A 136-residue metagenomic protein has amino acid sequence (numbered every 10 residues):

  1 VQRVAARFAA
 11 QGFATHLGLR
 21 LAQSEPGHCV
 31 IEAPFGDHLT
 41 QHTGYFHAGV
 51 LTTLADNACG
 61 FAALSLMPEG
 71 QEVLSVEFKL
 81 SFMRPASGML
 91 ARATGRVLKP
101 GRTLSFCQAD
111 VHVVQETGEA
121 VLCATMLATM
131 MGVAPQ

Functional and structural regions predicted by a protein language model:
V1-E32: Non-catalytic linker/capping segments at the edges of enzyme domains
A9, P34-A58: Hot-dog-fold acyl-thioester-processing enzymes
T15-L17, G27-C29, E72-F78, M89 (+2 more regions): A generic structural signal for short beta-strands and their flanking turns/coil linkers
A33-F35, F82, G132: Hydrophobic residues in beta-strands and at strand termini
F61-R92, V97: Hydrophobic beta-strand-centered segment that forms part of the acyl-chain substrate-binding groove
P85-Q136: HotDog/MaoC-like acyl-thioester-processing domains
